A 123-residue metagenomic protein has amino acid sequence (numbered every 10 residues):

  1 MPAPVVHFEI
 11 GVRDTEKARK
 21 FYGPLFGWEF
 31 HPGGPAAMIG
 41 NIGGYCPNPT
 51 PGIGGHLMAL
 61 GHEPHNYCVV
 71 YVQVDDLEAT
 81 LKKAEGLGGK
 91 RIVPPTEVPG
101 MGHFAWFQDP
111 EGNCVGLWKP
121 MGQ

Functional and structural regions predicted by a protein language model:
M1-P2, G61-P64: Short, flexible turn/loop "capping" segments at secondary-structure junctions
P2, E9-G52: Core segments of cupin and vicinal oxygen chelate
A3, I10, H31-G34, L81-Q123: Vicinal oxygen chelate
P4-F8, I53, N66-V70: Short amphipathic alpha-helical segments
A36-N41, P64-N66, V98-H103: Short acidic/glycine-enriched loop/turn segments that link adjacent beta-strands
M38, G55-M58, V115-G116: Conserved beta-strand in the GNAT
E63-L87: Mid-chain, well-packed structural core segment of small domains
